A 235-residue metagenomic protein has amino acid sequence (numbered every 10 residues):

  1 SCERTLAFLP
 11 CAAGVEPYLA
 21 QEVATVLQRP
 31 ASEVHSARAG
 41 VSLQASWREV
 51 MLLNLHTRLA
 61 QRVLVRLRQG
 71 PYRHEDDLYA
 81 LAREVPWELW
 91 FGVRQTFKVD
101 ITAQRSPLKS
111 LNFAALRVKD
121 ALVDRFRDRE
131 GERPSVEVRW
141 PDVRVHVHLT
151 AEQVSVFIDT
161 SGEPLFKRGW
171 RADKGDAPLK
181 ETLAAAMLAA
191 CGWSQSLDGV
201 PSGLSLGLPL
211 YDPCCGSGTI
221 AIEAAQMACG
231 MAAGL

Functional and structural regions predicted by a protein language model:
C2-V143, D198: Non-catalytic nucleic-acid substrate-recognition regions in nucleic-acid-modifying enzymes
E3, T150-E152, G218: Short flexible coil/turn linkers enriched for glycine and charged/polar residues that connect secondary-structure
S46, T102, T150, F157-E163: Generic beta-structure capping elements
E49, R105, Q153, G162 (+2 more regions): Short loop/turn segments at secondary-structure transitions that flank enzyme active sites
Q95, V154-V156: Short coil-to-beta-strand
V156-S194: SAM-dependent Rossmann-like transferase core, predominantly class I methyltransferases with a strong bias toward
L179-L235: Conserved S-adenosyl-L-methionine
